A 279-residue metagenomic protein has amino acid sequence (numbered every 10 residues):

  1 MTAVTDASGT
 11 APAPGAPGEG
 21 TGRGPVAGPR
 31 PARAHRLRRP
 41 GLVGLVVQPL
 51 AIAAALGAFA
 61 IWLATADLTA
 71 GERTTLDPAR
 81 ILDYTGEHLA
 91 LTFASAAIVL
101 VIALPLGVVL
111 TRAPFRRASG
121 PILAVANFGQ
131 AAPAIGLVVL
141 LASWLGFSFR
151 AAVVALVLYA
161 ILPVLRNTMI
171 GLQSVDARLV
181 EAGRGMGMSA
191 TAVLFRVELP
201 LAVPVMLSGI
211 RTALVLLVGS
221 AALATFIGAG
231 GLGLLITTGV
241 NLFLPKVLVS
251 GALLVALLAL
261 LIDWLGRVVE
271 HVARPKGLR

Functional and structural regions predicted by a protein language model:
M1-A97, R274-R279: N-terminal, non-cleaved signal-anchor transmembrane helix
D83-S95, A142-P163, V203, V247 (+1 more regions): Loop-to-helix entry region at the N-terminal start of transmembrane alpha-helices in multi-pass membrane transporters
E87, L106-L141, R166-S174, E181: Cytoplasmic-entry segments and transmembrane alpha-helices of multi-pass inner-membrane transporters
I102, A126-A134, V154-M169, Q173 (+3 more regions): Faces of alpha-helical transmembrane segments in polytopic inner-membrane proteins
I122-L123, I135-R166, I170, M188 (+1 more regions): Membrane-interfacial helix termini and adjacent extracytoplasmic/periplasmic loops of multi-pass transporters
L158, A190-L223, S250, L254-L257 (+1 more regions): Transmembrane alpha-helices
L172-R178, A182-A202, G228-G230: Short helix-to-coil transition segments within interhelical loops that connect adjacent transmembrane helices
L232-V268: Hydrophobic alpha-helical transmembrane segments of polytopic membrane proteins
